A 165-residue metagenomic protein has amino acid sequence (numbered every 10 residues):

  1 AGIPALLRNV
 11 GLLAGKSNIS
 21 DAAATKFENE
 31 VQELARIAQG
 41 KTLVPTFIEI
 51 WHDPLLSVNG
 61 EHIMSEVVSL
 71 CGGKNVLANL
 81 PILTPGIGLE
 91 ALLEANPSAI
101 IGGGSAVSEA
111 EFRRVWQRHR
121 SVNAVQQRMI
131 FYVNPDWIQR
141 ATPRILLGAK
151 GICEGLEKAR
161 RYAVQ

Functional and structural regions predicted by a protein language model:
A1-Q165: N-terminal ligand-binding lobe of clamshell/alpha-beta domains
